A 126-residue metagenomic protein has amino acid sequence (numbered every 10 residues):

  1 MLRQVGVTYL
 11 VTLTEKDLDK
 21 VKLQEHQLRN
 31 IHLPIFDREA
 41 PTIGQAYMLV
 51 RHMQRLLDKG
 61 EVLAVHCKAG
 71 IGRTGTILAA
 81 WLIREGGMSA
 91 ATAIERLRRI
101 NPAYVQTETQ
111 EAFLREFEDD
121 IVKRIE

Functional and structural regions predicted by a protein language model:
M1-L63, I83-A112, E116, V122-I125: Cysteine-based protein phosphatase catalytic domain of the PTP/DSP
L56, G60-A79: A phosphate-binding catalytic loop at a beta-strand-loop-alpha-helix junction that coordinates phosphoryl groups
